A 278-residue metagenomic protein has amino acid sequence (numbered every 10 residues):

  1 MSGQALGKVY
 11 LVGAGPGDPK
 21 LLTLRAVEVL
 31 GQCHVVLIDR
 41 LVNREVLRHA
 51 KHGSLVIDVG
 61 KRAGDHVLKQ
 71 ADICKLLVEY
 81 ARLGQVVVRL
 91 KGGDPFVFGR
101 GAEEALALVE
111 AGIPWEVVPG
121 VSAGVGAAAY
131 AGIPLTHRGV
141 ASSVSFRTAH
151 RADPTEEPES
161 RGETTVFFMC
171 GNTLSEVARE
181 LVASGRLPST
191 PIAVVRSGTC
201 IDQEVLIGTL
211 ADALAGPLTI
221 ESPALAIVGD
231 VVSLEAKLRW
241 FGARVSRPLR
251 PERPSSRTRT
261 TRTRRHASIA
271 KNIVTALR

Functional and structural regions predicted by a protein language model:
M1-P19, L24-V118, G216, A224: Class I S-adenosyl-L-methionine
L6-L11, R82-V87, R100, S143 (+1 more regions): A contiguous loop/helix-start segment that scaffolds small-molecule binding in enzyme catalytic cores
P16, L41-N43, V59-V67, V121-A123 (+3 more regions): Short, acidic/turn-prone active-site loops that include or flank metal/cofactor- and phosphate-binding residues
D18, D94-G162, E204-I207, R278: Class I SAM-dependent methyltransferase SAM-binding "motif I" and its flanking Rossmann-like core
L24, G126-A128, V177-A178: Short hydrophobic alpha-helical segments that form membrane-spanning helices or hydrophobic packing faces of helical
N43-V46, G124, P154, L174-S175: Short, well-ordered alpha-helical microsegments
S54-K61, G112-E116, L135-S142, R186-V194: Short hydrophobic/aromatic-enriched beta-strand-loop microsegments
